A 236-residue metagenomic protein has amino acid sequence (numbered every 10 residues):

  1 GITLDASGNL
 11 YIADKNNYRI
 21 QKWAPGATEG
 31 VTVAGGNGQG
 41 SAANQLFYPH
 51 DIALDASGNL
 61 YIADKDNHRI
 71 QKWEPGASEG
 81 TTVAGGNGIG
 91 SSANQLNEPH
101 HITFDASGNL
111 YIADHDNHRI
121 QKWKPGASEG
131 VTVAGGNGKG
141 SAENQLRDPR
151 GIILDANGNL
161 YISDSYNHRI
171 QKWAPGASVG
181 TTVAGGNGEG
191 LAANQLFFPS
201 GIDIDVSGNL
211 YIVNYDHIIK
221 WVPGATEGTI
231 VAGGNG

Functional and structural regions predicted by a protein language model:
G1-S7, N235-G236: Low-complexity/repetitive intrinsically disordered segments
L4-S7, L54-S57, F104-S107, L154-N157 (+1 more regions): Residue-level detector of Asp-centered blade-edge/turn motifs that repeat once per structural unit in beta-propeller
N9-Y11, N59-Y61, N109-Y111, N159-Y161 (+1 more regions): Conserved beta-propeller blade signature
A13, Q21, A63, A113 (+3 more regions): Disulfide-rich extracellular ectodomains of metazoan secreted and cell-surface proteins
K15, P25, S57, K65 (+8 more regions): Short loop/turn segments immediately following the C-termini of beta-strands
Y18-K22, H68-K72, H118-Q121, H168-K172 (+1 more regions): A short loop-to-beta-strand structural motif that recurs across blades of beta-propeller domains
G26-H50, G76-H100, A127-D148, G176-F198 (+1 more regions): Gly/Pro-rich loop segments of beta-rich domains
